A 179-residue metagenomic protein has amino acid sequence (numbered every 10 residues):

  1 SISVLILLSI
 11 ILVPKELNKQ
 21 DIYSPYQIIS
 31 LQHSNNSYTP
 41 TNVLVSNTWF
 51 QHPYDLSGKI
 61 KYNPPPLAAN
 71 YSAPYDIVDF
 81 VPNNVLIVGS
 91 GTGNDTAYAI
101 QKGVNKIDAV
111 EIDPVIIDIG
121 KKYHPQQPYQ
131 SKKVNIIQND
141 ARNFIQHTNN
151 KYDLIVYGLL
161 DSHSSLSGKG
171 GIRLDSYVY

Functional and structural regions predicted by a protein language model:
I2-G103, I107-Y129: Class I S-adenosylmethionine
S24, T92, A109, I137-Q138 (+2 more regions): Active-site-proximal structural scaffolding
N42, K106-D108, N135, K151-L154: Beta-sheet entry/capping signal
D55-S57, T148, S164: Generic alpha-helix signal with a bias toward terminal, lower-confidence helices and secondary-structure junctions
V81, H147-K151: Alpha-helix C-terminal capping/helix-to-coil transition sites in glycosyltransferase folds
V115-I116, S131-K132, N139, N143 (+1 more regions): Mobile active-site "lid"/loop adjacent to the S-adenosyl-L-methionine
